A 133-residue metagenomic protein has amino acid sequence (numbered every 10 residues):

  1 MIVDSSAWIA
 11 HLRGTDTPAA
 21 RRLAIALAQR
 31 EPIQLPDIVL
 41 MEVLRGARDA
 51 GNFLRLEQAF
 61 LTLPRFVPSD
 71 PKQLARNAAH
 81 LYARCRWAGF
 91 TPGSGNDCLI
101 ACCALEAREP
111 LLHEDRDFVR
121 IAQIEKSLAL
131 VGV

Functional and structural regions predicted by a protein language model:
M1-L35, R45-Q58: Short, well-structured N-terminal submotif of metal-dependent ribonuclease cores
S5, D37, N96-C98: Conserved glycosyltransferase catalytic-site signature
W8-I9, L40-V43, F118: A generic structural signal for short hydrophobic patches within well-formed alpha-helices
A20, L40, F53, A75-A79 (+1 more regions): A general structural signal for well-ordered alpha-helical segments in protein cores
I25-L27, L81, C85, I121: Hydrophobic helix-cap positions at the C-terminus of alpha-helices in RecA-like/P-loop ATPase nucleotide-binding cores
G51-P71: Active-site-proximal, substrate-binding regions of enzyme catalytic domains and RNA-binding/basic surfaces
R65-L112: Active-site neighborhoods of divalent-metal-dependent phosphate/nucleic-acid chemistry enzymes
A101, L105-V133: Acidic, PIN/NYN-like endoribonuclease modules and their adjacent C-terminal/linker elements
